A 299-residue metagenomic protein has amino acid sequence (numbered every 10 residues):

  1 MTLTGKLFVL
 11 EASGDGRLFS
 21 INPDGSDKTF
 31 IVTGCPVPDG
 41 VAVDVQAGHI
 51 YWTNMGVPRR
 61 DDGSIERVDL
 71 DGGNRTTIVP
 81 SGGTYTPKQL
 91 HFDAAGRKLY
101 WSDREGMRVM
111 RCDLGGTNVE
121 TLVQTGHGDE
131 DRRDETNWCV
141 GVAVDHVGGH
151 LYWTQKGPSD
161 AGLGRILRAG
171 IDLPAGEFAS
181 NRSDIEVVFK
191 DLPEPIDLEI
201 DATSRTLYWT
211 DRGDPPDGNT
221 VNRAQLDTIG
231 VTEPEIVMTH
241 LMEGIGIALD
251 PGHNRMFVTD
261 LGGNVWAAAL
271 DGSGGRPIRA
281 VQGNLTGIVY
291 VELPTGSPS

Functional and structural regions predicted by a protein language model:
M1-F30: An edge-strand/N-cap motif at the start of beta-rich repeat modules
M1-G5, C35-G48, M55, G82-K98 (+6 more regions): Beta-rich, blade/repeat-based domains predominating in secreted/periplasmic proteins but also intracellular
L7-G14, Y51-R60, W101-E105, Y152-A161 (+3 more regions): Conserved beta-strand positions in repeat-built beta-propeller and related beta-rich domains
S13-D15, A47, D62, G96 (+8 more regions): Surface-exposed loop/turn positions within WD40 beta-propeller blades
G14, D24, G34, G83 (+9 more regions): Conserved loop/turn at the beginning of each blade in beta-propeller domains
D15-F19, R60-E66, M107-R111, D160-A169 (+2 more regions): Structural motif
S26-V32, N74-P80, N118-R133, S183-F189 (+2 more regions): A short beta-strand motif characteristic of beta-propeller blades
C112-L114, A169-F178, A224-I229, A269-L270: Short loop/turn segments immediately following beta-strands, especially the blade-tip and inter-blade linker loops
